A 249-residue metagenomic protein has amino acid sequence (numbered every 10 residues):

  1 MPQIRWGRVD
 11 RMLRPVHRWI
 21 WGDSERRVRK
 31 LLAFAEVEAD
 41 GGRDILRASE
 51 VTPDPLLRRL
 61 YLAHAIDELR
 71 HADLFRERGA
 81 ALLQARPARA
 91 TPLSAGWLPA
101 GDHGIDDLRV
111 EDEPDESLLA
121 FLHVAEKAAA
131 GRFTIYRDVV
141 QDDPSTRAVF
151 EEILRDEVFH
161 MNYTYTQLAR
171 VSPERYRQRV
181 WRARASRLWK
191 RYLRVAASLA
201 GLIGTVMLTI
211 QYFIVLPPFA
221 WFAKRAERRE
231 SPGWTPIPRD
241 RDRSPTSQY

Functional and structural regions predicted by a protein language model:
M1-S231: Non-heme di-metal
R228-Y249: Juxtamembrane, membrane-proximal amphipathic segments and lipid-exposed surfaces of hairpin/multipass modules
